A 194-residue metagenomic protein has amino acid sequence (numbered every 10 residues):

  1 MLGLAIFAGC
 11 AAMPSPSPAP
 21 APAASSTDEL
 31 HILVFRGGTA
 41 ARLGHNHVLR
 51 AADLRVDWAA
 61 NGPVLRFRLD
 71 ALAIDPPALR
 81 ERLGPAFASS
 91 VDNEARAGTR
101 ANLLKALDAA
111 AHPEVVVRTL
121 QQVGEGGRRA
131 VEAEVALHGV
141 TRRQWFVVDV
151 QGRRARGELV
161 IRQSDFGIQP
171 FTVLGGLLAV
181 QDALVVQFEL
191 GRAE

Functional and structural regions predicted by a protein language model:
M1-G9: Bacterial N-terminal signal peptides
C10-E194: Low-complexity, acidic/polar, glycine-enriched regions of mature
